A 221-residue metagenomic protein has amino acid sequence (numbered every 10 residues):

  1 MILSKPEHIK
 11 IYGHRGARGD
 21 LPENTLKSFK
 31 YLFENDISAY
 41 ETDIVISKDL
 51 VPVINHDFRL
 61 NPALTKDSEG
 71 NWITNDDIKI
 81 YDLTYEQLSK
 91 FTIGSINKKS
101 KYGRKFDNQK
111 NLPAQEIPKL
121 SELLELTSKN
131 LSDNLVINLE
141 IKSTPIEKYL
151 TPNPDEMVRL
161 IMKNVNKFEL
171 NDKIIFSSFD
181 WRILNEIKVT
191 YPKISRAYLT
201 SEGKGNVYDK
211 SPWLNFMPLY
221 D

Functional and structural regions predicted by a protein language model:
M1-D221: Phosphate-group recognition and catalysis centered on beta-loop-alpha active-site segments
